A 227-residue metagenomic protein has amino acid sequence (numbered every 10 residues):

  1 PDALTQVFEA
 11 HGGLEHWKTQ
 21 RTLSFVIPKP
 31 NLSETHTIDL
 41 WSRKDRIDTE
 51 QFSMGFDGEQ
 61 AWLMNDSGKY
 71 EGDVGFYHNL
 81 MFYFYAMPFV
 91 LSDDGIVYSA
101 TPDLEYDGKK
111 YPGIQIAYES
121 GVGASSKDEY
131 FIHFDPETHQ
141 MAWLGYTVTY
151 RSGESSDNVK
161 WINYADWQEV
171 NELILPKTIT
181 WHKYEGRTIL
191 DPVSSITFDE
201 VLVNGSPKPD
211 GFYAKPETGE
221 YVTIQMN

Functional and structural regions predicted by a protein language model:
P1, Q60-D128, R151-S156, F212-E217 (+1 more regions): Flexible, processing/modification-adjacent segments and terminal tails in exported/periplasmic/extracellular proteins
P1-Y70, S99-P102: N-terminal mature ectodomain segment of secretory-pathway/periplasmic proteins
T5, R21-L23, N31-T35, N79-F84 (+1 more regions): Short, basic/low-complexity N-terminal boundary segments at the transition from targeting/disordered tails
H16-T19, D107-K109, L173: Edge/loop elements at the starts and ends of beta-strands within beta-rich repeat scaffolds
T22-V26, T35-T37, V97-S99, K110 (+5 more regions): Ser/Thr- (and often Asn-) enriched beta-sheet segments in non-cytosolic proteins
N31-H36, F52-F56, K69-G72, G121-S126 (+2 more regions): Short, surface-exposed beta-strand/loop "edge" segments at domain boundaries and coil↔beta transitions
K110-A214: Gly/Pro-enriched, hydrophobic low-complexity segments that function as extracytoplasmic propeptides/linkers
